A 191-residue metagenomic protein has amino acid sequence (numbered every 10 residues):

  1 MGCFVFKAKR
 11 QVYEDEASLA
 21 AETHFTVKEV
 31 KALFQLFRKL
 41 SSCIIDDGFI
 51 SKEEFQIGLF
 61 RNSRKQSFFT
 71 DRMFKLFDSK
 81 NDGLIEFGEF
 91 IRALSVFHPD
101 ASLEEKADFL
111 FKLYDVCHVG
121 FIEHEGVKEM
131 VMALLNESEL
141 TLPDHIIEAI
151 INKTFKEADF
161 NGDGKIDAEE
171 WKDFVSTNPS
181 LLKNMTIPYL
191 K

Functional and structural regions predicted by a protein language model:
C3-F68, K80: Eukaryote-specific detector of the first structured module of a protein
L36-K39, F49-K65, I85-P99, F121-T141 (+1 more regions): Amphipathic regulatory helices of Ca2+-sensor modules
L40-C43, K75-S79, K112-Y114, K156-F160: Calcium-binding motifs, dominated by EF-hand helix-loop-helix domains
D47, D82, V119, D159-D163: Acidic carboxylate motifs that coordinate Ca2+ or other divalent cations, activating on Asp/Glu
S67-M73, D82, A107: Bromodomain acetyl-lysine reader domains
P99, K106-L113: A eukaryotic "domain-to-IDR transition" signal
H145-N152: Mid-core helix/loop region of P-loop NTP-binding domains shared across ATPases and GTPases
T154, F160-K191: C-terminal interaction modules of eukaryotic adaptor/scaffold proteins
